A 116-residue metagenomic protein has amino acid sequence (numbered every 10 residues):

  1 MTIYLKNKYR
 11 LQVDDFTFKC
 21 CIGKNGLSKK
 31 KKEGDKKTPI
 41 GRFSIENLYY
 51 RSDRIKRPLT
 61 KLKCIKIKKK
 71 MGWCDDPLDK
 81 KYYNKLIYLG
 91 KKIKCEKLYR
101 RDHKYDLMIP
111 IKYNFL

Functional and structural regions predicted by a protein language model:
M1-L116: Cell wall/extracellular polymer interaction/catalysis modules
